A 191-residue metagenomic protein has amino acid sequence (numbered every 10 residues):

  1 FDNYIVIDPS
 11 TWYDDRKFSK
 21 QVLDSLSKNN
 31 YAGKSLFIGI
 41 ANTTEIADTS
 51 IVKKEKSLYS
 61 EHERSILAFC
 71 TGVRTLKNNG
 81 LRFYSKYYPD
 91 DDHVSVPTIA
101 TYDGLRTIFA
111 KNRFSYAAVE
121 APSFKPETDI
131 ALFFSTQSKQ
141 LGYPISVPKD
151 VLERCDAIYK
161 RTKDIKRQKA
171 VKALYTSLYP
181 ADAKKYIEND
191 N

Functional and structural regions predicted by a protein language model:
F1-N191: Non-catalytic cap/lid and distal C-terminal segments of serine-dependent acyl enzymes
